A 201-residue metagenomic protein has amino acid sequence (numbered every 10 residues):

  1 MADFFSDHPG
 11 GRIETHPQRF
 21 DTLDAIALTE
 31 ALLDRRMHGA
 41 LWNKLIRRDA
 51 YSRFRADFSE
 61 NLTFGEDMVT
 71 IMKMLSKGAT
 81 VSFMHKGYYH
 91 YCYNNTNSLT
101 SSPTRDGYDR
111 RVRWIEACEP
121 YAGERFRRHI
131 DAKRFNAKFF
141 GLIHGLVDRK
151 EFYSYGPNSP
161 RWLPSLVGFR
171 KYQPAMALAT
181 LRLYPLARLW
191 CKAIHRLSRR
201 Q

Functional and structural regions predicted by a protein language model:
M1-V81, Y89-D106: Donor-binding/catalytic cores of nucleotide-activated saccharide and glycerol-phosphate transferases/polymerases
S52, S76, E116-P120, H144: Short glycine/serine- and small hydrophobic-enriched flexible loop segments
L62-T63, F83, R127-D131: Short, surface-exposed helix-loop/turn micro-motifs enriched in polar/charged residues
K86-N94, S101-R128, D148-P164: Catalytic core of nucleotide-sugar-dependent glycosyltransferases
R125-R134, Q173-P174: Structural motif
A132-H144: Amphipathic alpha-helical repeat scaffolds of TPR domains
V147-Q201: Membrane-interface aromatic/basic loop that binds lipid-linked glycans or pyrophosphate carriers, typified by
